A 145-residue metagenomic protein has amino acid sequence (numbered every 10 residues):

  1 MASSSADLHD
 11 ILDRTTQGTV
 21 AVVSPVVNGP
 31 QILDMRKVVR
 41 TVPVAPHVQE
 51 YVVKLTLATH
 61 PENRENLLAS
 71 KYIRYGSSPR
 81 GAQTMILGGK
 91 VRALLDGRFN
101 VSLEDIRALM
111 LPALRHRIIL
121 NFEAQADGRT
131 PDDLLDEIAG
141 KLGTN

Functional and structural regions predicted by a protein language model:
M1-A69, L95-F99, L103, A124 (+1 more regions): Conserved C-terminal "switch" segment of AAA+ ATPases
P61-N145: C-terminal engagement/docking regions of AAA+ P-loop ATPases
